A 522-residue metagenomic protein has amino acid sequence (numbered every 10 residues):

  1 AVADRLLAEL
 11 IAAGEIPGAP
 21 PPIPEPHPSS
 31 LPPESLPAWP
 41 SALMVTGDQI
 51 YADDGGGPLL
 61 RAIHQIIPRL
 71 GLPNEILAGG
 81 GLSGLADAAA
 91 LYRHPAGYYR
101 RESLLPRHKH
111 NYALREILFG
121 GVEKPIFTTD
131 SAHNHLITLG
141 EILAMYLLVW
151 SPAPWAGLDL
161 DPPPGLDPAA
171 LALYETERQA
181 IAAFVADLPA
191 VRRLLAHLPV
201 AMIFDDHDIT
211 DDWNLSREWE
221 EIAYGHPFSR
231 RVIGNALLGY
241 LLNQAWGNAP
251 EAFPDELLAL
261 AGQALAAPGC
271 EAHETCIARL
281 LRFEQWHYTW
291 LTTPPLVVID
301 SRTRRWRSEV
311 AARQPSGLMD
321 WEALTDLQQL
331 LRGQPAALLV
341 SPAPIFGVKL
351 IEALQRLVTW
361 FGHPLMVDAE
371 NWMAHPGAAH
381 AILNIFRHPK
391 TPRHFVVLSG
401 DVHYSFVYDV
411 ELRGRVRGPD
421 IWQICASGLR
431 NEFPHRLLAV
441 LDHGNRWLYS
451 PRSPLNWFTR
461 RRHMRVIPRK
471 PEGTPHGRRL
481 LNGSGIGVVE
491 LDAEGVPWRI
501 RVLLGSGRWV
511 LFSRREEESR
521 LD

Functional and structural regions predicted by a protein language model:
A1-D522: Metal-dependent phosphoester/phosphodiester hydrolase catalytic core
